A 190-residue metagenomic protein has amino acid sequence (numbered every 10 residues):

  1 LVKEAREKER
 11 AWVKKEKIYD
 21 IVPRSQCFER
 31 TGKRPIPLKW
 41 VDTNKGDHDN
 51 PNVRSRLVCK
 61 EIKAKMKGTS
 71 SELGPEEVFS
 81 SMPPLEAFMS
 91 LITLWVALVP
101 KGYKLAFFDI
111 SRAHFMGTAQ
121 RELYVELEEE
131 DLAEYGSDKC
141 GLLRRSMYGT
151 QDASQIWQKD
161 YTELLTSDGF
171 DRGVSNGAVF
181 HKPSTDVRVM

Functional and structural regions predicted by a protein language model:
L1-E163, S167-V174, V179: Chromodomain-type histone methyl-lysine reader module
H181-P183: Active-site beta-strand termini and strand-to-loop segments that position acidic
T185-M190: Histidine-centered acyl-transfer/condensation active-site motif and its immediate structural neighborhood
